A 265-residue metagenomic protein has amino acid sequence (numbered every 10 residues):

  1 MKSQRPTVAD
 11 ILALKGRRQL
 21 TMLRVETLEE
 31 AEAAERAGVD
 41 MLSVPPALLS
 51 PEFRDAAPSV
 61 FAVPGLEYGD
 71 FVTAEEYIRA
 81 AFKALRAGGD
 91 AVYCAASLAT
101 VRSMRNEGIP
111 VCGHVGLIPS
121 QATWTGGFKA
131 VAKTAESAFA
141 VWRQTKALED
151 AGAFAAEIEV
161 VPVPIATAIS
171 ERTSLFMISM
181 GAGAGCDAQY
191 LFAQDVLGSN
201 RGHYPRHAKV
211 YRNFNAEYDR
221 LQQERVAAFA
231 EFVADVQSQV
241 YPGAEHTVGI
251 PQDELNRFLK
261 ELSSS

Functional and structural regions predicted by a protein language model:
M1-S265: Alpha/beta enzyme core
